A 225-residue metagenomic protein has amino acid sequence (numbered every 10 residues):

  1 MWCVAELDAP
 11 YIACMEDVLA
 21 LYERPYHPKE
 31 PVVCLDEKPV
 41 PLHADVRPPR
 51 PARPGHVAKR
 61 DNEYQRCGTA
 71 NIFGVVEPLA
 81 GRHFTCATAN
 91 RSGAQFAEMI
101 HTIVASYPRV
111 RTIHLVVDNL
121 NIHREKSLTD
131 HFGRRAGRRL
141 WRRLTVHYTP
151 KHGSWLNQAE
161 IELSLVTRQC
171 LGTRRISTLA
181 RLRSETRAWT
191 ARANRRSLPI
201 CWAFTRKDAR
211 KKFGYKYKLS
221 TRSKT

Functional and structural regions predicted by a protein language model:
M1-M15: Short Lys/Arg-enriched helix C-cap and helix-to-coil transition segments that create basic nucleic-acid-contact patches
E6-L7, V46, R181-T225: C-terminal domain-tail junction helix/linker
M15-H101, F213, S220: Extended, low-complexity cationic-aromatic segments
K59-Y64, A136-Q158, R174-I176: RNase H-like polynucleotidyl transferase catalytic core
A70, D118-N119, V146-R168, A180: RNase H-like two-metal-ion nuclease catalytic core shared by retroviral integrases and related mobile-element nucleases
H83, A159-T178, R192-N194: Active-site proximal helix-loop segment of RNase H-like, two-metal nucleases, encompassing DDE(D)
A94-H114: Short, basic/hydrophobic alpha-helical segments
R111-H123: Acidic/histidine-rich, metal-coordinating catalytic segments
